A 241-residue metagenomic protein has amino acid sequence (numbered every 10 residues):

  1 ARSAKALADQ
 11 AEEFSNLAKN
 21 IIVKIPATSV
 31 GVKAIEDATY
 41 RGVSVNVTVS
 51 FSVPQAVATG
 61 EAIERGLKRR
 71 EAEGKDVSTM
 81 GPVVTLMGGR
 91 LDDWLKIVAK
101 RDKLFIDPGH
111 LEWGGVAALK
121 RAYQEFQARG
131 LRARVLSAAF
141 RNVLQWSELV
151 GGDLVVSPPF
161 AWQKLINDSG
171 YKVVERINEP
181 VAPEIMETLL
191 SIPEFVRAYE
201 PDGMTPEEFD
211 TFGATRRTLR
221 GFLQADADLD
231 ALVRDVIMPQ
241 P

Functional and structural regions predicted by a protein language model:
A1-I35, Y40: Active-site beta->alpha loop and helix N-cap motifs at the rims of alpha/beta catalytic domains
R2, A6, F51, H110-G114 (+2 more regions): Catalytic cores of large soluble enzymes that bind and process phosphate-bearing ligands
A6-Q10, A34, Q55, T59 (+5 more regions): General structural feature for long, well-ordered alpha-helical segments within catalytic domains of soluble enzymes
S15-A18, I63-E71, Y123-F126, G130 (+4 more regions): Structural signal for hydrophobic packing residues in well-ordered secondary-structure cores of soluble enzyme domains
I25-A27, L165-Y171, I185-I192: Short C-terminal domain-edge/linker segments immediately following a structured domain
T28, D107, P158-P159, V181-A182 (+1 more regions): Helix N-terminus capping/helix-initiation residues
S44-N178: Catalytic alpha/beta core domains of metabolic enzymes, predominantly
E175-P241: C-terminal extensions of enzymes
